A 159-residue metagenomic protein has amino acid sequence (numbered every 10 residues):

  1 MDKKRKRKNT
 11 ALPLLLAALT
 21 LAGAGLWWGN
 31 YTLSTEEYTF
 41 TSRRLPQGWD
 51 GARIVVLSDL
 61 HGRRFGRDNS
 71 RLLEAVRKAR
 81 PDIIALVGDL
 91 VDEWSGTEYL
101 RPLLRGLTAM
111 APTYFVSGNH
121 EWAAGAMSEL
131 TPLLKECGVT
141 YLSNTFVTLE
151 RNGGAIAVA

Functional and structural regions predicted by a protein language model:
M1-G48: N-terminal membrane-anchoring alpha-helices
M1-K6, F115, L149-E150: Polar low-complexity intrinsically disordered regions
T35, L142-N144: Short beta-strand-initiation
T41-V55, F146-V158: Beta-strand-turn-beta hairpins that frame and shape the catalytic cleft of phosphate-ester-processing enzymes
G48, A52-L142: Membrane-embedded segments
